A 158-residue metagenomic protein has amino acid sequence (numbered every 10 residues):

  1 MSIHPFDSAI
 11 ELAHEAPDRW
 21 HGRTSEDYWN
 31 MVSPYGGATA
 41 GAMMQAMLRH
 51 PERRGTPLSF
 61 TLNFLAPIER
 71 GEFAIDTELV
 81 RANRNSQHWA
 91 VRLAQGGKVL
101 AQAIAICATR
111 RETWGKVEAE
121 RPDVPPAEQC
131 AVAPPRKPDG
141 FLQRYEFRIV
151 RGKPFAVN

Functional and structural regions predicted by a protein language model:
M1-N158: Terminal targeting signals and extreme-terminal segments of soluble enzymes
